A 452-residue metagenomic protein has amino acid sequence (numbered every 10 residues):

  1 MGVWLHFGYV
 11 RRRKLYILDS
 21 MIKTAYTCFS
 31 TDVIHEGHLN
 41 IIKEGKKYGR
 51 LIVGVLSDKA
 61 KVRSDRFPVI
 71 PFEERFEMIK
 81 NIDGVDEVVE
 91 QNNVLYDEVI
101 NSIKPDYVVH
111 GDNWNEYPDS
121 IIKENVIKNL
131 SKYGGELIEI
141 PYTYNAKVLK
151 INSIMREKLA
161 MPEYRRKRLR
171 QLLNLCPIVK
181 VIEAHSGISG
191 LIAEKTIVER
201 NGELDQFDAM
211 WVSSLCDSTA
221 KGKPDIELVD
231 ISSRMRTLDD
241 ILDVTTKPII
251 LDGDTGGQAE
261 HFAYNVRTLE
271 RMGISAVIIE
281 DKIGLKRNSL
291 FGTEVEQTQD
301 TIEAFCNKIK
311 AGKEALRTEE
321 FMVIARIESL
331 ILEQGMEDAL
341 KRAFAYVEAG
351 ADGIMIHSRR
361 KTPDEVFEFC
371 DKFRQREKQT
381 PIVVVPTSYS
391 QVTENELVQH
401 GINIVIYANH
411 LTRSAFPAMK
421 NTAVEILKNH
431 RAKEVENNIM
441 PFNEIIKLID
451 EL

Functional and structural regions predicted by a protein language model:
H6-P162: Nucleotidyltransferase catalytic core that binds NTPs
G49, D86, D106, D208 (+3 more regions): Receiver (REC) domain switch/active-site residues of two-component response regulators
V55, N92, G111-N113, P141-Y142 (+5 more regions): Short secondary-structure boundary segments
K59-K61, N115-Y117, N145-A146, D217-T219 (+3 more regions): Short gly/pro/ser/thr-enriched loop/turn and capping motifs at secondary-structure boundaries
N81-D83, D112-N125, E136-Y142, T237-D243 (+4 more regions): Short, basic, helix/turn surface patches
Q91-V94, L149-N152, L251, I309 (+3 more regions): Electropositive, surface-exposed helix/loop patches at the edges of structured domains that serve as adaptable
L159-L169, I188, H410-L452: Extended, intrinsically disordered, low-complexity segments
E163-P248, G253-I382, V392-H400: Alpha/beta enzyme core
